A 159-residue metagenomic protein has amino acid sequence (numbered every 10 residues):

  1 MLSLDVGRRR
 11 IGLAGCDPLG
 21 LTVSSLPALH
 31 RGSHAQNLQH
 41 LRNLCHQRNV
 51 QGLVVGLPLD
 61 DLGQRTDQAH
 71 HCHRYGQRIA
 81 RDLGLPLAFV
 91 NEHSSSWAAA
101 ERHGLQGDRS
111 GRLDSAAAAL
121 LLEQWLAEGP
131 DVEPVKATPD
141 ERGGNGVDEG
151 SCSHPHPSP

Functional and structural regions predicted by a protein language model:
M1-L4, R8-P159: Phosphate- and other anionic-substrate recognition elements at nucleic-acid/protein interfaces
